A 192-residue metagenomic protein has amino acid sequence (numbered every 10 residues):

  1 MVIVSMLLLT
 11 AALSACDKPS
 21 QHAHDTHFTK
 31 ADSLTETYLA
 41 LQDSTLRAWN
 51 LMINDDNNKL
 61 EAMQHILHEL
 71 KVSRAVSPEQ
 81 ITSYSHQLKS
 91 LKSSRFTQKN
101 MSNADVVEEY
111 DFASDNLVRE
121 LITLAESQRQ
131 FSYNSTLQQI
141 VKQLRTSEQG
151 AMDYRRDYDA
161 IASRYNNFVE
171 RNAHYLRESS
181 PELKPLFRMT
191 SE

Functional and structural regions predicted by a protein language model:
M1-C16: Sec-dependent bacterial lipoprotein signal peptides
A15-E192: A helix-centric hydrophobic-segment signal that preferentially recognizes long, alpha-helical stretches used
